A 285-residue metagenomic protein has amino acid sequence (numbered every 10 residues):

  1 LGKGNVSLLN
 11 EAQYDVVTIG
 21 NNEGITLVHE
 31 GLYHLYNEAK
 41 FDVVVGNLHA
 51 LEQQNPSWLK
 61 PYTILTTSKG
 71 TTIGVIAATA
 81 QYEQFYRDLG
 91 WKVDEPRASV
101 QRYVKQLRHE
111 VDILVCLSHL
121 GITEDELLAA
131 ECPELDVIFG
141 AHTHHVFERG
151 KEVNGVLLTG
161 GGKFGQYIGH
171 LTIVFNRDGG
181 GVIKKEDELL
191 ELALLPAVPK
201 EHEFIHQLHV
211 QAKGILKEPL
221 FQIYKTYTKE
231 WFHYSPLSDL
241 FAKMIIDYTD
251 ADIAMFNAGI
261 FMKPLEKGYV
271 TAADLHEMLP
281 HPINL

Functional and structural regions predicted by a protein language model:
L1-E191, H233-D239, M244: Acidic, metal/ion-coordinating pockets
V182, E186-L285: Solvent-exposed loop/linker segments at secondary-structure transitions that flank or connect catalytic domains
